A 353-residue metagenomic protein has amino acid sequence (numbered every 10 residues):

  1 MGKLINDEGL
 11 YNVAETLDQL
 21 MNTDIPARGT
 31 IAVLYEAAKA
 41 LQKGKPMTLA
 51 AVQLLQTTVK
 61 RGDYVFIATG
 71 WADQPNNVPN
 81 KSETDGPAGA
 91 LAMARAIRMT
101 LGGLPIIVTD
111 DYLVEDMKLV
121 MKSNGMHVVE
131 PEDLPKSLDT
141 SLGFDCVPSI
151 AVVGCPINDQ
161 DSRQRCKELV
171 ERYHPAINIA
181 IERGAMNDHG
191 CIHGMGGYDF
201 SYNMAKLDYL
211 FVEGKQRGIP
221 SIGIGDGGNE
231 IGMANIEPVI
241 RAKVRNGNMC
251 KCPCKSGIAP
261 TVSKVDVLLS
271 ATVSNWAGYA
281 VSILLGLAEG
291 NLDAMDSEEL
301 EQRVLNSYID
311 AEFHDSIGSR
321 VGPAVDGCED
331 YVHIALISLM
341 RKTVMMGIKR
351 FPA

Functional and structural regions predicted by a protein language model:
M1-Y64, A72-D73: Positively charged, low-complexity intrinsically disordered leader regions
K43-G62, D161-A176, F211-E213: Short amphipathic alpha-helices and their capping/turn segments at secondary-structure boundaries
G70-D73, R183-M186, G227: Short glycine-rich anion-binding loops that position phosphate/pyrophosphate groups of nucleotides and phosphorylated
N80-G102: Histidine-anchored nucleotide/phosphate-binding helix
G102-G103, K215-I222: A short helix->loop->beta-strand "cap" motif at the edges of active sites that frequently abuts
L104-Y112: Short internal beta-strands
L119-F211: An acidic, phosphate/nucleotide-engaging active-site surface
G228-A353: C-terminal functional extensions of proteins
